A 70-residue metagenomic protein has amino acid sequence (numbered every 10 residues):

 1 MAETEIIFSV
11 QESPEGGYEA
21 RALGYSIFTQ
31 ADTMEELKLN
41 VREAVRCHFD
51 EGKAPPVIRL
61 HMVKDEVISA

Functional and structural regions predicted by a protein language model:
M1-I7, Q11, E35-A70: Short, charged, surface-exposed hinge/linker loops at domain edges that act as mobile lids or interdomain connectors
V10-A22: Short aromatic-glycine-(Arg/Gly/Cys) micro-motifs in beta-strand/loop hairpins
Y18, Q30, L39: Short acidic, gly/pro-rich beta-turn/loop elements at beta-sheet edges and active-site/ligand-binding grooves
A20-R21, I27, H61: Preference for short coil/turn "hinge" residues that link or interrupt alpha-helices
Y25-E35: A short, exposed loop/beta-hairpin motif centered on an aromatic-Gly-Thr core
